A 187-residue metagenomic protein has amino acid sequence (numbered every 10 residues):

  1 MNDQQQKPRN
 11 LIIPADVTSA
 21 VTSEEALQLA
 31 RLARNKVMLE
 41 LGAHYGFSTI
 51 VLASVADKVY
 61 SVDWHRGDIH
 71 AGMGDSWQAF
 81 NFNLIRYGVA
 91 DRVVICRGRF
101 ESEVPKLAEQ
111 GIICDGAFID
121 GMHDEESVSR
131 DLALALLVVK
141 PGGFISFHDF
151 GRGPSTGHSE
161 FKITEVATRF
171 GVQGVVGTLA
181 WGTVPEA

Functional and structural regions predicted by a protein language model:
M1-A33: Class I SAM-dependent methyltransferase Rossmann-like catalytic core, especially the SAM/SAH-binding loop
I13-P14, A26-A187: S-adenosylmethionine/decaboxylated-SAM
